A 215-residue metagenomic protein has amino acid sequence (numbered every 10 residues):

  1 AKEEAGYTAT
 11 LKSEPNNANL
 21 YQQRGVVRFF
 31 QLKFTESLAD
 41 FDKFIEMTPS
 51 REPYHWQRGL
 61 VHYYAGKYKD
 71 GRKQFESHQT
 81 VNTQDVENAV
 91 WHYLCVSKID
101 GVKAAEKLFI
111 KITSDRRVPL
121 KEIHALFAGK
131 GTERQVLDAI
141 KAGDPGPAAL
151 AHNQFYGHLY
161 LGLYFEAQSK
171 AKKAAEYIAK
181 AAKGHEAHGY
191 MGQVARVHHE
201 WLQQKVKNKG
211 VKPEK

Functional and structural regions predicted by a protein language model:
A9-T10, K43-F44, S77-H78, I112 (+2 more regions): Canonical positions in the second alpha-helix
S13, E46-M47, V81-N82, D115 (+2 more regions): Structural marker of alpha-solenoid helical repeat scaffolds
A18-N19, E52-P53, D85-E87, F155 (+1 more regions): Helix-start (N-cap) detector for alpha-helical repeat units in TPR-like alpha-solenoids, especially tetratricopeptide
